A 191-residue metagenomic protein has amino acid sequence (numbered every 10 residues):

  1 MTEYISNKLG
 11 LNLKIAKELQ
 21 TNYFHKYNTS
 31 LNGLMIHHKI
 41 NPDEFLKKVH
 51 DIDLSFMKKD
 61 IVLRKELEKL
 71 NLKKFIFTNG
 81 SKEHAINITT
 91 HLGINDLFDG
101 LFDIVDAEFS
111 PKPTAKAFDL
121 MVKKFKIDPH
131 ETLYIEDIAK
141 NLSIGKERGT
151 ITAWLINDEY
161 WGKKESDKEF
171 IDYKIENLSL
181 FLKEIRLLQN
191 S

Functional and structural regions predicted by a protein language model:
M1-R64, E83: N-terminal helical cap/lid subdomain that shapes the substrate entry/recognition surface in HAD-like hydrolases
L13-I15, E68-K73, K126-P129: Short, surface-exposed connector motifs at secondary-structure boundaries
N22-Y23, S55-K58, F77, F109-S110 (+1 more regions): Residues that cap or flank secondary-structure elements
G33, E66-K69, I144: Well-formed, non-transmembrane alpha-helical positions, independent of function
I36-K39, L70-K73, R148-T150, F170: Short glycine/proline-enriched coil/turn segments at helix->beta-strand junctions
E44-K58, L63-L92, L101-I104: Substrate-recognition element of Asp-dependent hydrolases with the DxDx(T/V) motif
S81-K82, I86-S191: Asp-based, Mg2+/Mn2+-dependent phosphohydrolase catalytic module
